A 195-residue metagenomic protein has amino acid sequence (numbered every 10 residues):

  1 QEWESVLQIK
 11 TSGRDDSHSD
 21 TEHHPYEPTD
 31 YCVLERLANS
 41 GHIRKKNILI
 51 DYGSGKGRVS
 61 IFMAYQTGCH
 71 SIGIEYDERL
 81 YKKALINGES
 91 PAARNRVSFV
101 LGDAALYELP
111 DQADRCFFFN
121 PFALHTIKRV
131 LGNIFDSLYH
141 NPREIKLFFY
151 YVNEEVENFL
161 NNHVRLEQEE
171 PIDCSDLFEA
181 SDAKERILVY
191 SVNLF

Functional and structural regions predicted by a protein language model:
Q1-R44: S-adenosyl-L-methionine
K46-G55: Conserved class I S-adenosyl-L-methionine
G57-I61: Glycine-rich SAM-binding Motif I of class I
H70-E75: Conserved SAM-binding motif I beta-strand of class I
A84-L85: Conserved SAM-binding loop
R94-G102: Conserved SAM-binding strand-loop segment of SAM-dependent methyltransferases
R115-T126: A short SAM/SAH-binding and catalytic strip from SAM-dependent methyltransferases
H125-L188: C-terminal substrate-binding/active-site "lid" region of AdoMet-derived donor-dependent transferases
